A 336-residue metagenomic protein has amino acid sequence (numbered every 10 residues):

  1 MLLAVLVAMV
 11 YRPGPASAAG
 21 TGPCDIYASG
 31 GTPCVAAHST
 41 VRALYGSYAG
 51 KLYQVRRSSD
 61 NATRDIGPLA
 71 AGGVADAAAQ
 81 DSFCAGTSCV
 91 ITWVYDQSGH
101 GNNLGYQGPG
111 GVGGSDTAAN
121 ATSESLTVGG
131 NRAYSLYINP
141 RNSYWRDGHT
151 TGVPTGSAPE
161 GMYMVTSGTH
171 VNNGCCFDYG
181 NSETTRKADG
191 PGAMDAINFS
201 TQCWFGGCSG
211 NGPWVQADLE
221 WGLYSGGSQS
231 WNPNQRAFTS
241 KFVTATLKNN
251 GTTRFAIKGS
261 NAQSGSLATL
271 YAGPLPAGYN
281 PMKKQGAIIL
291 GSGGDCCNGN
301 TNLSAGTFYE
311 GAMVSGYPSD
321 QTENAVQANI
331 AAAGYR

Functional and structural regions predicted by a protein language model:
M1-A19: Sec-dependent, cleavable N-terminal signal peptides
A4-V7, D76, W214: Intrinsically disordered, low-complexity regions enriched in Ser/Pro/Gly/Gln/His and often acidic
R12-P15, H100-N102, K187, K283: Surface-exposed charge patches in extracellular/virion surface proteins
A19-G114, Y163, A332-R336: GGW-centered surface loops in extracellular recognition modules
T21-C34, S58-D60, C89, G110-A118 (+1 more regions): Extracellular glycan-associated modules
